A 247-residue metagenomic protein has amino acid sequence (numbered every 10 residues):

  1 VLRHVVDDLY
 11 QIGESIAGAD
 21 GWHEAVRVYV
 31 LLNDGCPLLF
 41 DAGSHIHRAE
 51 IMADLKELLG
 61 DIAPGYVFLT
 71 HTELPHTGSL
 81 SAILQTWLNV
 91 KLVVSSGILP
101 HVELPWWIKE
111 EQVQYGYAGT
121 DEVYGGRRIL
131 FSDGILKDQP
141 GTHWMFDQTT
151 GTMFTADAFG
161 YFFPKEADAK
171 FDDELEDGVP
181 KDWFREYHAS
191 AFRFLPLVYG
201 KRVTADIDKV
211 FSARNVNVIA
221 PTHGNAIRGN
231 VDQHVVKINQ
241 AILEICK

Functional and structural regions predicted by a protein language model:
L2-L55, H143-D147, G151-T155: Conserved beta-strand hairpin/beta-sheet module of binuclear metal-dependent hydrolase folds, prominently
H4, K91-T142, V198-D208: Metallo-beta-lactamase
F40-A42, A63-T72, L92-S96, M153-D157 (+2 more regions): Active-site neighborhood of phospho(di)ester-bond hydrolases with catalytic His/Asp-centered motifs
S44-H45, L74, G160, A226: Short, glycine/acidic-enriched loop or turn micro-motifs at the edges of active sites
H47-V93: Active-site metal-binding motif and surrounding structural segment of the metallo-beta-lactamase
K109-V113, D172, K237-I238: Short, hinge-like loop/turn segments at secondary-structure boundaries
R128, I135-P221, N225-N230, I242: Metallo-beta-lactamase
V231-K247: Short, low-complexity, polybasic intrinsically disordered segments
